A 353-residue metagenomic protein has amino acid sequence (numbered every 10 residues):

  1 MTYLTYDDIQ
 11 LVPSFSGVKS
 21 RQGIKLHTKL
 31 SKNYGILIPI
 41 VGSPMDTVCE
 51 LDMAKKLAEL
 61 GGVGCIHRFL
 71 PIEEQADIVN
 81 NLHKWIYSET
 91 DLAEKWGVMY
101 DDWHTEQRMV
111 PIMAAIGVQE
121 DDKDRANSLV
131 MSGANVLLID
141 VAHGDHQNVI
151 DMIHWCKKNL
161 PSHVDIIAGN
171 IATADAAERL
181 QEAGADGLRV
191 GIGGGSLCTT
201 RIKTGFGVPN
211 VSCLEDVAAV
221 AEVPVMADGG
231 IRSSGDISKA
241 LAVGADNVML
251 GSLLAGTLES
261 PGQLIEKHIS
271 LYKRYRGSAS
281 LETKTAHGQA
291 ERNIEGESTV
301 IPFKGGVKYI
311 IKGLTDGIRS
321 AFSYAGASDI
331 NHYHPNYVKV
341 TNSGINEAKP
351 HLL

Functional and structural regions predicted by a protein language model:
M1-P224, S252-T257: Active-site entrance/lid segments in N-terminal catalytic domains of soluble metabolic enzymes
M1-Q22, A115, A183, G205-A227 (+1 more regions): Alpha/beta catalytic cores of nucleotide-metabolism and tRNA/nucleoside-modifying enzymes
